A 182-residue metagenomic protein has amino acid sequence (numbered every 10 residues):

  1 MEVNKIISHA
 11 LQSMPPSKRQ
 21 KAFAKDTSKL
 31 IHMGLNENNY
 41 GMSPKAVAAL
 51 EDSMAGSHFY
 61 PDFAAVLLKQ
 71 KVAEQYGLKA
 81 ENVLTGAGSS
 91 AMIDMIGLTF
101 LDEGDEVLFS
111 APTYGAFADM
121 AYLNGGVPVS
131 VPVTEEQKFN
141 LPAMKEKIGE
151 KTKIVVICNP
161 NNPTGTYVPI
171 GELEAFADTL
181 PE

Functional and structural regions predicted by a protein language model:
M1-F59: N-terminal "arm"/small-domain region of PLP-dependent enzymes with the aminotransferase-like
N36-N38, S89-S90, Y114, N159-P163: Short glycine-rich anion-binding loops that position phosphate/pyrophosphate groups of nucleotides and phosphorylated
G41-S43, I93-D94, F117-A118, T164-G165: Glycine/Thr-rich phosphate-binding loops of Rossmann-like dinucleotide-binding domains
A48, D52, E74, L98 (+3 more regions): Short, well-ordered alpha-helices that flank and scaffold nucleotide-derived cofactor binding pockets
L67-E106, N124: Phosphate-binding glycine-rich loop
N82, L98-E136, K147: PLP-dependent aspartate aminotransferase-fold enzymes
E135-E182: Active-site phosphate-binding strand-loop segment of PLP-dependent enzymes
